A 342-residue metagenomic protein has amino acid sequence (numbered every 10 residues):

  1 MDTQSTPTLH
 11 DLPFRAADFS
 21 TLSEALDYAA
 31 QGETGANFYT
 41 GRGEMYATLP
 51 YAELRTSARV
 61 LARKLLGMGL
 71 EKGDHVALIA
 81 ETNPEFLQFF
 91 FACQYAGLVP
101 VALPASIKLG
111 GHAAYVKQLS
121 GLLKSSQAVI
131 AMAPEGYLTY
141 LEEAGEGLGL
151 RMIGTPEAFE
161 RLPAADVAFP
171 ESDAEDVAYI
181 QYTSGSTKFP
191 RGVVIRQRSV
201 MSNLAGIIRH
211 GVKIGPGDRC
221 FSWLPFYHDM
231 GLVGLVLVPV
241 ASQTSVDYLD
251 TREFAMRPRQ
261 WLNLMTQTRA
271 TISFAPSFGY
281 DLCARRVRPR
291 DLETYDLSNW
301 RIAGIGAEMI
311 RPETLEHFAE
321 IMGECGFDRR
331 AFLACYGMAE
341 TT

Functional and structural regions predicted by a protein language model:
M1-L49, E53-M68, K72, A96: N-lobe entry segment of adenylate-forming
T34, L162-Y182, K188-F189, S199 (+2 more regions): Conserved pre-ATP/AMP-binding loop-to-beta segment of ANL
N37-Q88, K108-Y115, E171, I195-R198: Conserved AMP-binding/adenylate-forming core of the ANL superfamily
G43, H112, V116-L122, Q127-A174 (+4 more regions): ANL superfamily adenylate-forming
A80, V101-G121, E135-Y137, T244-M265: ATP-dependent adenylate-forming carboxylate-activation enzymes
N83-K108, G121-I130, D218-R219, L237-D247 (+1 more regions): A short helix-loop-beta submotif of the ANL/AMP-binding
M201-R219, D229-T271, R286-R290: Conserved AMP-binding/adenylation subdomain of ANL enzymes
M265, A270-F274, R286-T342: Gly/Ser/Thr-rich phosphate-binding loop
